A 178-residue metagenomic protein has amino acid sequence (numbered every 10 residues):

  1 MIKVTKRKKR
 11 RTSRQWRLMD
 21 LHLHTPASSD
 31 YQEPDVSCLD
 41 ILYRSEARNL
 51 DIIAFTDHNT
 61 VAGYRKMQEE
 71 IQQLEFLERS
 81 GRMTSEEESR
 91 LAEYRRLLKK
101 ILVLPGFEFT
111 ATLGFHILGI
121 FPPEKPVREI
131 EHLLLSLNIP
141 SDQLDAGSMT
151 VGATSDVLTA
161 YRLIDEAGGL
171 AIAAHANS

Functional and structural regions predicted by a protein language model:
M1, T5-L18, L39, Y43-A47 (+2 more regions): A structural signal for the main folded, soluble domain(s) of proteins
I2-K8, K66-S178: Extended substrate/RNA-proximal surfaces in nucleic-acid metabolism proteins
S13-Q15, S28, I172-A173: N-terminal catalytic scaffold of extracellular/periplasmic and nuclease hydrolases that process anionic headgroups
L18-S28, H58-N59: Histidine-centered catalytic micro-motifs
L23-C38, T150-V151: Active-site mouth loops of central-metabolism enzymes
D30-Q32, T60-Q73: Metal-dependent catalytic neighborhoods of phosphoester/phosphodiester hydrolases
S37-I41, D156-T159: Well-ordered alpha-helical segments embedded in enzymatic catalytic cores
I41-M67, L170-I172: Divalent metal-dependent hydrolysis catalytic cores, especially in the metallo-beta-lactamase
